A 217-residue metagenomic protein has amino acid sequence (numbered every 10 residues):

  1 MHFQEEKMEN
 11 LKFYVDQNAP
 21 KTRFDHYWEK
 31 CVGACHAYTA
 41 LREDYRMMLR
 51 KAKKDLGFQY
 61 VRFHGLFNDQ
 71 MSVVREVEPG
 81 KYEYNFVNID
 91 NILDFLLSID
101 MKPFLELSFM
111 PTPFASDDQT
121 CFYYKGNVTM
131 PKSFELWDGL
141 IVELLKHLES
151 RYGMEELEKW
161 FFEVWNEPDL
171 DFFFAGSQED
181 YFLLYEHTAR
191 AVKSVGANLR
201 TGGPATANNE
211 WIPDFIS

Functional and structural regions predicted by a protein language model:
M1-Q59, F63-L66: Mature N-terminal, pre-catalytic/accessory segment of carbohydrate-active enzymes
L56-S217: Substrate-binding cleft and catalytic face of glycoside hydrolase catalytic domains, especially the flexible beta-alpha
